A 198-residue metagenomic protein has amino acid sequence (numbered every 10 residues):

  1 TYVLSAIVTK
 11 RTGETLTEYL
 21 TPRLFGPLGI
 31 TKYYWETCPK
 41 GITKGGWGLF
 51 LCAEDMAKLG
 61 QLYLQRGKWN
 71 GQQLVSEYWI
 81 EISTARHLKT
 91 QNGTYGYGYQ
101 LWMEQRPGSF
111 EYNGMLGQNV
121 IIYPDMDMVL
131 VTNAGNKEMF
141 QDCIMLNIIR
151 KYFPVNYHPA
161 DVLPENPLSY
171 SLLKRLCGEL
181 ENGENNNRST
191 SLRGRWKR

Functional and structural regions predicted by a protein language model:
T1-L24, M56-L62, D127-L130: Alpha-helical scaffold elements that line and support the substrate/ligand-binding pocket of soluble hydrolases
Y2, E54-A57, P124, C143 (+1 more regions): A structural signal for well-ordered alpha-helical segments within the folded catalytic domains of diverse enzymes
K10-R11, R23-P27, T31-K32, K89-N92 (+2 more regions): Active-site neighborhood of glycoside hydrolase catalytic domains
E14-W47, L51: Active-site helix/loop module of the DD-peptidase/beta-lactamase fold, centered on the serine-lysine SxxK catalytic
D55-A57, Q61, W69-L88: A conserved catalytic-loop motif detector
I80-V131: Active-site Gly/Thr loop motif
N136-E138: A short acidic/small-residue loop/turn micro-motif
P167-R198: Tryptophan-anchored aromatic micro-motifs
